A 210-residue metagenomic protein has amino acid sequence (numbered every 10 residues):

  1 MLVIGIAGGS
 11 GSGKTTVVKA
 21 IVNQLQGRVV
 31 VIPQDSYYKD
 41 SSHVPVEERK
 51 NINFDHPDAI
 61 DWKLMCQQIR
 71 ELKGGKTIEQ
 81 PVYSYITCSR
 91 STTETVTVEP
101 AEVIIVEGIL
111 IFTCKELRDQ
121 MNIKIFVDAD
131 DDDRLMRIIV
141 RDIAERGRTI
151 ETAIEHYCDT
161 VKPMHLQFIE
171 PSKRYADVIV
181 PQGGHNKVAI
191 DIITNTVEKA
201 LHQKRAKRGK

Functional and structural regions predicted by a protein language model:
I4-G5: Short hydrophobic/aromatic beta-strand immediately N-terminal to the Walker A/P-loop
S10: The conserved Walker
K14: Conserved lysine of the Walker
V17: Hydrophobic positions on the alpha1 helix immediately C-terminal to the Walker A/P-loop
A20: Active-site signature of alpha/beta-hydrolase-fold catalytic machinery across serine- and Asp/Cys-nucleophile hydrolases
V30-P33, K39, H43-T87: Conserved nucleotide-sensing/catalytic segment adjacent to the nucleotide-binding pocket in NTP-handling enzymes
S91-R146: ATP-dependent NMP and nucleoside kinases share a basic, alpha-helical "lid"
E99-P100, V140-I143, K162-K210: NTP-dependent small-molecule kinase module
